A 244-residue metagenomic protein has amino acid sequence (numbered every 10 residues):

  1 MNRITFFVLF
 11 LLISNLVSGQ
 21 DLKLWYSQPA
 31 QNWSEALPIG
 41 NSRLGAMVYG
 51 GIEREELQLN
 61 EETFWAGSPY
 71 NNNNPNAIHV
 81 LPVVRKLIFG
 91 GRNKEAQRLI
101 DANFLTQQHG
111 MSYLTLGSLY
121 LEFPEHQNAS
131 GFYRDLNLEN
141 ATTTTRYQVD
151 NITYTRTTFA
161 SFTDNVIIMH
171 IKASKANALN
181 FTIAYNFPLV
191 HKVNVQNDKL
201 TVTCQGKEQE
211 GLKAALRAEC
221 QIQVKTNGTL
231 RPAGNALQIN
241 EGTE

Functional and structural regions predicted by a protein language model:
I4-I13: Sec-dependent N-terminal signal peptides
N15-G19: Sec/Tat signal peptide C-region and signal peptidase I cleavage site
Q20-E244: Aromatic-residue-lined binding/catalytic grooves and analogous aromatic/hydrophobic interfacial grooves in multimeric
